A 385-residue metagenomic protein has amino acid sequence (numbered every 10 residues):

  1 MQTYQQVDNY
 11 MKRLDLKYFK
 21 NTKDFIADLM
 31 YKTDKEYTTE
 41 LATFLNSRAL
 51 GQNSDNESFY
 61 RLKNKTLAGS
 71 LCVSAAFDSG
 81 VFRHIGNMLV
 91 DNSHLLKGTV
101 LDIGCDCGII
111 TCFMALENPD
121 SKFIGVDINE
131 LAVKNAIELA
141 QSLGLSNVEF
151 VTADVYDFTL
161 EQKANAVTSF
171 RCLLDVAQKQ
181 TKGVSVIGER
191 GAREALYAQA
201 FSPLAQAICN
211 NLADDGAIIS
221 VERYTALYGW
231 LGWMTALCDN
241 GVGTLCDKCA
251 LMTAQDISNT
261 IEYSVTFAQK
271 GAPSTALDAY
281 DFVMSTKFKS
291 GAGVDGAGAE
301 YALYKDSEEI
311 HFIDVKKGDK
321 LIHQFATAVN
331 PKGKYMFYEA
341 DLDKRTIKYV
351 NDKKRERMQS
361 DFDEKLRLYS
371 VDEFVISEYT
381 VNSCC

Functional and structural regions predicted by a protein language model:
A76-L96: Conserved alpha-helix/loop element of class I SAM-dependent methyltransferases that forms part of the SAM/SAH-binding
C107-P119: Conserved SAM-binding loop of SAM-dependent methyltransferases across substrates and taxa, primarily the Class I
N129: Conserved SAM/SAH-binding beta-strand->alpha-helix loop
A136-I137: Conserved SAM-binding loop
G144-V155: Conserved SAM-binding strand-loop segment of SAM-dependent methyltransferases
F170-A207: Mobile active-site "lid"/loop adjacent to the S-adenosyl-L-methionine
D215-E222: Conserved beta-strand signature within the Rossmann-like core of class I S-adenosyl-L-methionine
W230-L231, T235-G291: Class I S-adenosyl-L-methionine
